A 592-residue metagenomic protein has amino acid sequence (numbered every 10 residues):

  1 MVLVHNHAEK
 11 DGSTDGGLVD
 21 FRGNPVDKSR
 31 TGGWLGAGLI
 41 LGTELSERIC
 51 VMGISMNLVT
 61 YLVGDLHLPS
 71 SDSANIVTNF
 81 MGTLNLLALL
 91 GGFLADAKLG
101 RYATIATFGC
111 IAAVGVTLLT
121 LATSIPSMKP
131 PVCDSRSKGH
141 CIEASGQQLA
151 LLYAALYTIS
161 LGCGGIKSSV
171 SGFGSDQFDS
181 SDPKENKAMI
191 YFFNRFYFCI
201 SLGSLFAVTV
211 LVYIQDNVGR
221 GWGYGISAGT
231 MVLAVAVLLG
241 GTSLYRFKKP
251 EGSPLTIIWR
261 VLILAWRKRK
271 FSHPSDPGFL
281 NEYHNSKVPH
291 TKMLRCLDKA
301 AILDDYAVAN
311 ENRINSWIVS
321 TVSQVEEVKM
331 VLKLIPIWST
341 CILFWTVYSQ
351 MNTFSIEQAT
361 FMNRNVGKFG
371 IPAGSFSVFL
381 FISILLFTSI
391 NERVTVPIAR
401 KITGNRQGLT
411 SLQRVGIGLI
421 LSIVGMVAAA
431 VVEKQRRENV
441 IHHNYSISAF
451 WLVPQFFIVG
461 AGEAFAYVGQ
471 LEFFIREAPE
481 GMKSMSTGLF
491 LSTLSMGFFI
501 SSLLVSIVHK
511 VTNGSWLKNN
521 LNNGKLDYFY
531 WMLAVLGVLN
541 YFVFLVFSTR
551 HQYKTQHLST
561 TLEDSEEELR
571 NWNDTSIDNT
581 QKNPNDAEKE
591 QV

Functional and structural regions predicted by a protein language model:
V2-D134, C141-V592: Hydrophobic transmembrane alpha-helices of multi-pass solute transporters/permeases
